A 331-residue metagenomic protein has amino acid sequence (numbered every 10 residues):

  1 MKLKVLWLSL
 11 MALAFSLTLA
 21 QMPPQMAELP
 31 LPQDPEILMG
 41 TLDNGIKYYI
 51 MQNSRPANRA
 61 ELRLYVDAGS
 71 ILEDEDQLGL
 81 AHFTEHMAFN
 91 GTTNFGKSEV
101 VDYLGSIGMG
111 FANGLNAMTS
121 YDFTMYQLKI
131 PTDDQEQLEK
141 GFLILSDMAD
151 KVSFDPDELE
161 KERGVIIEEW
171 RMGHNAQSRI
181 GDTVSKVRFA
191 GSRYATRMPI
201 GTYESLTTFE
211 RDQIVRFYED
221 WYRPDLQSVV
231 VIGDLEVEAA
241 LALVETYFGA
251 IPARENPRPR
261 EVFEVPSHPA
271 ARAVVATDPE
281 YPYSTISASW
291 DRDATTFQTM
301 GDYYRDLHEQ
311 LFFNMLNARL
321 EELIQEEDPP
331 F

Functional and structural regions predicted by a protein language model:
M1-V5: Positively charged n-region of N-terminal signal peptides that target proteins for export
W7-T18: Bacterial N-terminal signal peptides
Q21-Q25, G191, S228-S284, E322: An aromatic/glycine/proline-enriched structural segment found at the starts of mature extracellular/organellar domains
M22-L38, Y126-K129, K186-Q227, R260-E264 (+1 more regions): Histidine-acidic residue clusters that define the catalytic metal-binding segment of zinc metallopeptidase domains
M26, P30-Y65: Mature N-terminal segment immediately following signal peptide/propeptide cleavage in secreted/periplasmic
A57-N58, V66-R179, M198, T208-F209 (+2 more regions): Active-site-adjacent, His/Asp/Glu-enriched structural segments that form or flank metal-binding and acid/base networks
R63-D74, L78-A112, N175, V184-R197 (+2 more regions): Signal/transit-peptide handling
